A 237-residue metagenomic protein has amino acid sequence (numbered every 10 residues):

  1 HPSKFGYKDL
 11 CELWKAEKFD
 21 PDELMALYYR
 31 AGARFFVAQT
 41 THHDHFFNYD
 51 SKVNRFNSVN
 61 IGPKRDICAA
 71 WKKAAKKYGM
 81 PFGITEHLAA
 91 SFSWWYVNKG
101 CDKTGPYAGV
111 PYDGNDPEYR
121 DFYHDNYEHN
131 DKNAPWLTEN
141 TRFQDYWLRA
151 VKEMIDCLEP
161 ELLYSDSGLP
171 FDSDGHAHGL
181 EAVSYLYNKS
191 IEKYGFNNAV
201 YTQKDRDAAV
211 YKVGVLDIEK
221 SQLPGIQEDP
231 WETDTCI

Functional and structural regions predicted by a protein language model:
H1-I237: Mature catalytic domains of secreted/periplasmic carbohydrate-active enzymes
